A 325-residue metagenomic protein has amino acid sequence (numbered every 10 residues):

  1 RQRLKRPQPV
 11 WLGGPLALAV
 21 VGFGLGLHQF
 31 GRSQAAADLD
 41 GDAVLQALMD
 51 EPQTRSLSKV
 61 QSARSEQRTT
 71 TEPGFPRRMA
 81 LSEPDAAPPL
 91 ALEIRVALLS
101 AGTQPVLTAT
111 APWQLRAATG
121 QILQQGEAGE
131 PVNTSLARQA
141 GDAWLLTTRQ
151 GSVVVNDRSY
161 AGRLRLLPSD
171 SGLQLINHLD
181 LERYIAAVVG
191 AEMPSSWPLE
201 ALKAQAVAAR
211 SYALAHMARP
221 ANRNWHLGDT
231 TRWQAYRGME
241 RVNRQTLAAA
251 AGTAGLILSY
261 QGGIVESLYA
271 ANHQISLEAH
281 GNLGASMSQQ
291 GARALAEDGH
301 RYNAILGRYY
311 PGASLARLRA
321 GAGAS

Functional and structural regions predicted by a protein language model:
R1-S325: Conserved, single-site charged/polar hotspot
